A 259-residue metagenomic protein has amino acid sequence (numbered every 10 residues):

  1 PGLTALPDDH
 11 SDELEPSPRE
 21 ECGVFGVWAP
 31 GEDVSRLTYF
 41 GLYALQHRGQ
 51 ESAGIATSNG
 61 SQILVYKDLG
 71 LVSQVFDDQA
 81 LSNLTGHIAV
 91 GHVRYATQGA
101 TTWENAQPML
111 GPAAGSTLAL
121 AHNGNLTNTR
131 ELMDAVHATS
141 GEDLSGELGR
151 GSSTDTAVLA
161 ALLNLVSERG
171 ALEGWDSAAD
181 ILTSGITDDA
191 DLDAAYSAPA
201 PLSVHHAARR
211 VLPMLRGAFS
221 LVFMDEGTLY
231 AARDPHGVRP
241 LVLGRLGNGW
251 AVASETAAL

Functional and structural regions predicted by a protein language model:
P1-L259: Conserved short alpha-helical segments that host acidic/polar catalytic motifs at enzyme active sites
